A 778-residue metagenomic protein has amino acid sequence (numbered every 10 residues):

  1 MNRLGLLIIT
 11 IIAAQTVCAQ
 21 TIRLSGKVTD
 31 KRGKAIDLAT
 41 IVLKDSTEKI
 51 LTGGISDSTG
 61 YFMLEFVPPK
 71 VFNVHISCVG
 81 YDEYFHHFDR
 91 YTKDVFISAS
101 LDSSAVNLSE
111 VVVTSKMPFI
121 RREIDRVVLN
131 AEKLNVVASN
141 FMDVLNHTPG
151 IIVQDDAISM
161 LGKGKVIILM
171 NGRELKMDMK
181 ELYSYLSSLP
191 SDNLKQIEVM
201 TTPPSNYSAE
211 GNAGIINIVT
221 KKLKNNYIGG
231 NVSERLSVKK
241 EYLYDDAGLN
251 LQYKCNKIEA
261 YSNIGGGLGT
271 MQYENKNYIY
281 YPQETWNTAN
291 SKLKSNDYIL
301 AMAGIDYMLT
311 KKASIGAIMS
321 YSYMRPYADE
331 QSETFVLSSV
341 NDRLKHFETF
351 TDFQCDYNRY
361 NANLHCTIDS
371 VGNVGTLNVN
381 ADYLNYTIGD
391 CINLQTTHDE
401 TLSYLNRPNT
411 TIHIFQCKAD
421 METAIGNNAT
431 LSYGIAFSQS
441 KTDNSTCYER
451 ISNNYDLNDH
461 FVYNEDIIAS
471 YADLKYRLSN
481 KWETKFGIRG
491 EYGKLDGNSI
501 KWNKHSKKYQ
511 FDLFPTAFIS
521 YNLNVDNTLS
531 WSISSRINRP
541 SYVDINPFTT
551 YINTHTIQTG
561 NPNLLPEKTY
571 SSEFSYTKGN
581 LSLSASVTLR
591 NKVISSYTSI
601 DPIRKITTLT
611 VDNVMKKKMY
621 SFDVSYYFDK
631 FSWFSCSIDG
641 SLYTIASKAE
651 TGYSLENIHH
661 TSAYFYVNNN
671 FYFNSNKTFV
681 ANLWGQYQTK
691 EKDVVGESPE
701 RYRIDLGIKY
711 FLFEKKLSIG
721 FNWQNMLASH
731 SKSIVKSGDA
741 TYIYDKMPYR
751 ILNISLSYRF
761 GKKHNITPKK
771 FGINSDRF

Functional and structural regions predicted by a protein language model:
V42-K44, S77-Y81, D94-L134, V153-D155 (+2 more regions): Short, acidic, small-residue-rich periplasmic hinge/interaction motif at the N-terminus of Gram-negative outer-membrane
T47-Y61: Short, acidic Ser/Thr/Gly-rich low-complexity loop/linker segments typical of extracellular and cell-surface proteins
F96-S100, F141-V144, L182-L186, E198-V199 (+2 more regions): N-terminal periplasmic accessory domains that precede and gate Gram-negative outer-membrane beta-barrel machines
H147, L175-T201: Short acidic/polar hinge/loop motifs at secondary-structure boundaries that mediate gating or recognition
V219-S233, Y273-Y278, N287-T288, Y298-A301 (+7 more regions): Surface-exposed extracellular loop regions of Gram-negative outer-membrane beta-barrel proteins
Y242-T270, E284-E330, N358-Y360, A663-N669: Transmembrane beta-barrel wall of Gram-negative outer-membrane proteins
L300-M324, F350-S499, N522, D526 (+4 more regions): Face-selective signature of the C-terminal outer-membrane beta-barrel domain
V462-E465, I537-N591, T607-S621, M747-R750: Outer-membrane beta-barrel signature, preferentially recognizing the C-terminal barrel domain of Gram-negative
